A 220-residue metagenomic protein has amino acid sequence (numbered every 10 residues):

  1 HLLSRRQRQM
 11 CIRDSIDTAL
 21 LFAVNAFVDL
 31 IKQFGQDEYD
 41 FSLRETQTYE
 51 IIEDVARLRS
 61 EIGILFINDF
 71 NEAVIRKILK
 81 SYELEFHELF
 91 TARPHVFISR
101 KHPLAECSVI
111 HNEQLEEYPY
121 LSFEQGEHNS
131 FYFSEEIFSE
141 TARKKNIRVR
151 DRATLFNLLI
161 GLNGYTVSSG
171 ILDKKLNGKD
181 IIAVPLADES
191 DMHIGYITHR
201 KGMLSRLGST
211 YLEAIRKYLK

Functional and structural regions predicted by a protein language model:
H1-I12: Single conserved hydrophobic/aromatic residue that forms the stacking wall/gate of nucleotide- or nucleobase-binding
R13-V74: Central regulatory/effector-binding core of bacterial HTH transcription factors
A23-A26, E72, L104-A105, H111-E140 (+2 more regions): Secondary-structure junction motif
Q47, A56-E61, F66, Q125-I182: Hydrophobic hinge/microswitch elements
I52-A56, F86, N112, L155-F156: Short hydrophobic/charged patches on amphipathic alpha-helices used for structural packing and interfaces
I78-Y120: Flexible hinge/capping segments at coil-to-helix
S81-H87, A92-R93, A153-G202: Beta-alpha-beta core module
E113, H193, I197-K220: Extended ligand-binding regions for polar small-molecule ligands
